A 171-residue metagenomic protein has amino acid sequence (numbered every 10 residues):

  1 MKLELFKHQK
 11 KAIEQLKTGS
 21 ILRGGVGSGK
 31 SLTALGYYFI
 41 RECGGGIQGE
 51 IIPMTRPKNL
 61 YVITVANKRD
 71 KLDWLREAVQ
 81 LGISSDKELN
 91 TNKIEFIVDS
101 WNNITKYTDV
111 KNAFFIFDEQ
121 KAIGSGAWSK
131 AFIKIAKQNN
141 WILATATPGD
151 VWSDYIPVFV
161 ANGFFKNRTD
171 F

Functional and structural regions predicted by a protein language model:
M1-R23: Conserved pre-motif I regulatory segment
L16, G36-R41, V158: Hydrophobic residues on the short alpha-helix immediately C-terminal to a glycine-rich phosphate/catalytic loop
L22, D99, F115-I116, W141-I142: Hydrophobic positions in the central parallel beta-sheet of the AAA+
V26, S31-Y38, G46-Q80, G149-D154: Conserved Walker A/P-loop ATP-binding site and its immediately adjacent core in helicase/helicase-like ATPase domains
P57-N59, F114, A131-F171: Conserved P-loop NTPase motor "coupling/switch" region that bridges the ATPase
V65, A78-N112: Inter-Walker segment of RecA-like/P-loop motor cores
D118-Q120: Walker B catalytic acidic pair
G124-G126: Conserved D-loop-proximal element of ABC-family nucleotide-binding domains
